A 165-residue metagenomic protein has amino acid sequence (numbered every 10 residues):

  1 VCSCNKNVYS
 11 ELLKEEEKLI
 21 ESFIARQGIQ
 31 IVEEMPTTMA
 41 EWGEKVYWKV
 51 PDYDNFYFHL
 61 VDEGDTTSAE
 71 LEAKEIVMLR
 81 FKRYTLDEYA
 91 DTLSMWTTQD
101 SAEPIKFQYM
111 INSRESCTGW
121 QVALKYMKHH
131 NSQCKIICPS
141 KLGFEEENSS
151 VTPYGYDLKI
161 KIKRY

Functional and structural regions predicted by a protein language model:
C4-Y165: Cross-family detector of peptidyl-prolyl cis-trans isomerase
